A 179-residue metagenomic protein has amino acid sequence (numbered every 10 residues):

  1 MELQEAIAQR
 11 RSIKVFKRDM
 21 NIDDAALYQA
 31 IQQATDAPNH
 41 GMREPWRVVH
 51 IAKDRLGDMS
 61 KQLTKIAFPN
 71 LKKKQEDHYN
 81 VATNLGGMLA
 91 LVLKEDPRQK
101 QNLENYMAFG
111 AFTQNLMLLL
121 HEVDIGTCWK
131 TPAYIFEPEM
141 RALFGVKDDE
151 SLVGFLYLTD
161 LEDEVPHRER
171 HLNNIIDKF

Functional and structural regions predicted by a protein language model:
M1-N84, F179: N-terminal amphipathic, basic helical "cap/leader" segment at the start of enzyme domains
A6-Q9, L152-F179: C-terminal helix-cap and adjacent tail motif
A34, E95-A142: Small-aliphatic-rich amphipathic alpha-helix that forms the alpha element of a beta-alpha
H40, H121-E122, D148-D149: Arginine/glycine-rich "motif VI" loop of SF2 helicases in the C-terminal RecA-like domain
K53-R55, K94-D96, D160-E162, F179: Short loop segments at secondary-structure junctions
G87, V123, L152-G154: Generic beta-strand structural signal
M88-V92: Active-site-flanking beta-strand signature of metal-NTP-handling nucleotidyl enzymes and homologous cyclase-like
R141-V153: Short, electropositive alpha-helical surface patch
